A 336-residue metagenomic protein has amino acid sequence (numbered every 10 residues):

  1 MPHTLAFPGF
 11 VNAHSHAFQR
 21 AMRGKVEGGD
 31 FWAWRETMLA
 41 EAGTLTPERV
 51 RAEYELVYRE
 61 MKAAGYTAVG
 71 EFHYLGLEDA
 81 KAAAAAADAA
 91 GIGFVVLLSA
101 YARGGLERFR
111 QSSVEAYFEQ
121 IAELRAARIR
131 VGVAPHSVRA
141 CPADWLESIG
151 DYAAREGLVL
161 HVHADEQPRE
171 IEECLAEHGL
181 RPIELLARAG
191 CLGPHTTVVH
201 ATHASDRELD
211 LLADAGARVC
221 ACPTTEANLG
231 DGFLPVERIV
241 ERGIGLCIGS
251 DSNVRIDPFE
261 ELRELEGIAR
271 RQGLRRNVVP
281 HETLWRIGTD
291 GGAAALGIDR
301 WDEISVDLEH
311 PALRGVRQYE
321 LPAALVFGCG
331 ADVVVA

Functional and structural regions predicted by a protein language model:
M1-F7: Histidine-rich, glycine-flanked metal-binding segment
P8-R20, V159-P168: Histidine-centered catalytic micro-motifs
A21-E53, Y101-E115, P168-G193, A215-R218 (+1 more regions): Active-site gating loops and adjacent loop-to-helix segments of metal-dependent hydrolytic enzymes
R23-G93, E115-A126: Alpha-helical scaffold segments that flank or form the walls of functional sites
E78-A201: Metal-coordinating catalytic core of metallo-dependent amide/deamination hydrolases
G91-G93, Y152-V159, C191-P194, L211-C220 (+2 more regions): Glycine-enriched alpha-helix->loop->beta-strand junction motifs that scaffold or abut catalytic
L160-Q167, G230-G232, E237-E261, I298-D307: Short acidic/histidine-rich active-site segments
E303-A336: C-terminal cap of metal-dependent C-N hydrolases
